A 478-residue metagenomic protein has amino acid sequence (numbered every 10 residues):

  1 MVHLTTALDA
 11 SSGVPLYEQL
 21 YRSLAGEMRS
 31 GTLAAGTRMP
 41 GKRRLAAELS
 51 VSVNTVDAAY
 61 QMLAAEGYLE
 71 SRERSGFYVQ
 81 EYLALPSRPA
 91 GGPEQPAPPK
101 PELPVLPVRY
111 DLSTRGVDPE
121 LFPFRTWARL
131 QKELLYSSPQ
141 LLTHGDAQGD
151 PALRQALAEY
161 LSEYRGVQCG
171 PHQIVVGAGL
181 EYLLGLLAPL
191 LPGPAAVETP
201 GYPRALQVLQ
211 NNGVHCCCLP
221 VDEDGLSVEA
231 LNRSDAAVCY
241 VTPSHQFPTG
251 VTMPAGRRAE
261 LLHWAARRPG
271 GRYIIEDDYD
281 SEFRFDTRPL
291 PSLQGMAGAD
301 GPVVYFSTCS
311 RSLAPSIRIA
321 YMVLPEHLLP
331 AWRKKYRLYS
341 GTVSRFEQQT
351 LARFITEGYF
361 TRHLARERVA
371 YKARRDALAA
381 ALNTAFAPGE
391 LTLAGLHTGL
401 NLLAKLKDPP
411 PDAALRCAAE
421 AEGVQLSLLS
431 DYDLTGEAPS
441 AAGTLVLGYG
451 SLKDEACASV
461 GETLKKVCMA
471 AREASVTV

Functional and structural regions predicted by a protein language model:
M1-K132, P139-L142, H327-L328, R333 (+8 more regions): N-terminal basic, amphipathic alpha-helical segments
R74, M296-W332: Active-site PLP attachment segment
L112, I274-I275: Residue-level marker for buried hydrophobic side chains located in beta-strands that build the well-ordered beta-sheet
V117, S244-Q246, R311, L452: Short glycine-rich anion-binding loops that position phosphate/pyrophosphate groups of nucleotides and phosphorylated
Q131, Q140-G271, E282, D286-D300 (+4 more regions): Conserved core of the PLP fold type I
